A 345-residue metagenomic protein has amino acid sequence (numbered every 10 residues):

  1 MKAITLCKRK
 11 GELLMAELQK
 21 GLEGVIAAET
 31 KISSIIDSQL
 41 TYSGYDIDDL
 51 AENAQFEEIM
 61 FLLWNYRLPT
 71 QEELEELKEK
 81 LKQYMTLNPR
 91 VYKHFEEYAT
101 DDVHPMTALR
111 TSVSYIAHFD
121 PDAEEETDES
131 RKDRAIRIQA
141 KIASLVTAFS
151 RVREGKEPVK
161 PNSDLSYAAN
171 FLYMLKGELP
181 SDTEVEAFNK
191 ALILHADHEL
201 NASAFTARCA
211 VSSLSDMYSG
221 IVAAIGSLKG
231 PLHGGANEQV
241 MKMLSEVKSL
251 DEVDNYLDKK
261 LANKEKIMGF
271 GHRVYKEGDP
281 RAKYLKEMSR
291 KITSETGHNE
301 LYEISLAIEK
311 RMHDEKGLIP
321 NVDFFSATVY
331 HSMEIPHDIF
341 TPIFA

Functional and structural regions predicted by a protein language model:
K2-L14: Short, Lys/Arg-enriched N-terminal segments with co-localized hydrophobic residues within the first ~10-30 amino acids
L14-A345: Non-transmembrane, aqueous-exposed alpha-helical and coiled segments at domain scale
